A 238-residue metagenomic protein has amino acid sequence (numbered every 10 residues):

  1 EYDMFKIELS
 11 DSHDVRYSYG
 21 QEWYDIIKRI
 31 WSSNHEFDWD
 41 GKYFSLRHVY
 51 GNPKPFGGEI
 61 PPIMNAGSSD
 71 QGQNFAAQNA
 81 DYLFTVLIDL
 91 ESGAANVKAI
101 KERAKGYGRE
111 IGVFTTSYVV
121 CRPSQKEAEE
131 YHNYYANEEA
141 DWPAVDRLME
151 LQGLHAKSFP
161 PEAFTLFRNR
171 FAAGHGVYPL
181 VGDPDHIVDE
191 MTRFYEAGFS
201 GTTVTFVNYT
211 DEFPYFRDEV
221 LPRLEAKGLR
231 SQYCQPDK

Functional and structural regions predicted by a protein language model:
E1-S10: Acidic/polar active-site rim loop that often engages polyanionic ligands
L9, H13-G57, L87-E196, E225-K238: An alpha-helical appendage that flanks or caps ligand/catalytic pockets
P62-A66, D81-V86, I111-Y118, T202-T205: Hydrophobic faces of well-ordered beta-strands that scaffold small-molecule active sites in alpha/beta enzyme cores
Q73-A77, T192: Alpha-helical segments flanking ligand/cofactor-binding loops in enzyme cores
Q78-N79, A197: Structural motif
L87-S92, V204-R217: Glycine-rich, proline-tolerant flexible connector loops at the mouths of alpha/beta enzymes
